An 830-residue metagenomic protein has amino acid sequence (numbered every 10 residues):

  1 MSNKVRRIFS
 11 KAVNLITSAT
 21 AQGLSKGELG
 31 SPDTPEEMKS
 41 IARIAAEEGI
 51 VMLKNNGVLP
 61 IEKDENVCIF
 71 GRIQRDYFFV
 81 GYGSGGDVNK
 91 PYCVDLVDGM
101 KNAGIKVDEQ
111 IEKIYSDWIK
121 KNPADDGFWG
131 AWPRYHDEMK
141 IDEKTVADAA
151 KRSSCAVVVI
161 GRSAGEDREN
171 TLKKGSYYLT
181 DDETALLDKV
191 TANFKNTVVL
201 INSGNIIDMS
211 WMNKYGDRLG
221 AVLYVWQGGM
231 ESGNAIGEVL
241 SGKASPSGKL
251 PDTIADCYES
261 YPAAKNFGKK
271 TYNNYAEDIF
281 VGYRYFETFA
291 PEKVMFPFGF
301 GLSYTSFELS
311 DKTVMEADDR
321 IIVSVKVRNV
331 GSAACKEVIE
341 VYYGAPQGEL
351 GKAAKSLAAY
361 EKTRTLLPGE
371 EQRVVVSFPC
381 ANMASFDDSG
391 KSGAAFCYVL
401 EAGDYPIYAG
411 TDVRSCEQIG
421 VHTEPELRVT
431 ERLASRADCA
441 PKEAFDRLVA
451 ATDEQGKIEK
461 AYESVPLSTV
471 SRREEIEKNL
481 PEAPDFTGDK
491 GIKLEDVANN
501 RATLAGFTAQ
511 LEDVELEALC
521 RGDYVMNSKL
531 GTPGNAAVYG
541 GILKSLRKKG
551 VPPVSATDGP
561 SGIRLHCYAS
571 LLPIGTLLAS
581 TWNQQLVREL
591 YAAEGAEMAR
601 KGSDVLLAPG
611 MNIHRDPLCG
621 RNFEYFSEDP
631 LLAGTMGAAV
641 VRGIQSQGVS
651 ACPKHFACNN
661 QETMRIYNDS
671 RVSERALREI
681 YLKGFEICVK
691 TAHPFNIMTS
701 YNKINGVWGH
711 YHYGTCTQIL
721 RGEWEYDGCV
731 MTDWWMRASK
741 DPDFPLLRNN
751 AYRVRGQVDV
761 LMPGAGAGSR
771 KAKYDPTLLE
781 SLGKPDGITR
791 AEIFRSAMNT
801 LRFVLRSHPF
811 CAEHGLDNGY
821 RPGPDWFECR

Functional and structural regions predicted by a protein language model:
M1-S415, L433-R830: Glycoside hydrolase catalytic-domain context in secreted enzymes
C416-G420: Extracellular and select intracellular beta-sandwich modules with Ser/Thr-enriched, small-residue motifs on
V421-E431: Short beta-strand edge segments in extracellular beta-sheet folds
